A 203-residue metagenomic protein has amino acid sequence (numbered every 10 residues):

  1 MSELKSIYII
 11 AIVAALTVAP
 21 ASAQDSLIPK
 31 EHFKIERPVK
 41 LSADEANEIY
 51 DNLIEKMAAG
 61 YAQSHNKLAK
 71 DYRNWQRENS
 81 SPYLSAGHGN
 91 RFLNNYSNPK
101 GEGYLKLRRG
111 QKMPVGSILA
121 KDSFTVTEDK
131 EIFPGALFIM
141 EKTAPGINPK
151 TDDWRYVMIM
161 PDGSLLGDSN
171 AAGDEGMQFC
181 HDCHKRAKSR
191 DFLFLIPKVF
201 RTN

Functional and structural regions predicted by a protein language model:
M1-I9: Bacterial N-terminal signal peptides that target proteins for export
Y8-T17: Bacterial N-terminal signal peptides
T17-P20, N203: Local alpha-helix boundary/kink/capping signal
A23-L105: General detector of N-terminal leader/presequence modules that precede the first folded domain
Q24-D44, D51, L105-N203: Sequence context surrounding c-type heme c attachment/ligation sites in exported
